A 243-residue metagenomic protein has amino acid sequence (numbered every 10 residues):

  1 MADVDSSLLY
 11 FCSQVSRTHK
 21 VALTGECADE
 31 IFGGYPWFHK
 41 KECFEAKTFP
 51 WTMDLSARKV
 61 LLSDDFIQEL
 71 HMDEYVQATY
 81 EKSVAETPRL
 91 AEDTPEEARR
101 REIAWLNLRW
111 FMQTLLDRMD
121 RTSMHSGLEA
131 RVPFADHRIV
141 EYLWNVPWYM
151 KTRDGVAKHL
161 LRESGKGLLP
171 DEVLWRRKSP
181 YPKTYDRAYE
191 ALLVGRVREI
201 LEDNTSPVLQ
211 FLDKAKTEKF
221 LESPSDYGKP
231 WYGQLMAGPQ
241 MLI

Functional and structural regions predicted by a protein language model:
M1-R17, V21: Cysteine-dependent PTP/DSP-like catalytic domain, specifically the C-terminal lobe
V4-S6, E30-I31, H137: Generic detector of well-ordered alpha-helical packing
L9, K20-T24, W51-I243: Adenosyl-5′-phosphate
Y10, Q14, E30-I31, L160: Phosphate- and divalent-cation-binding pockets in alpha/beta enzyme and binding domains that engage nucleotide-derived
H19-Y35: Short acidic/histidine-rich active-site segments
I31-R58: A mobile, often basic/glycine-rich helix-loop segment that functions as the active-site lid/recognition loop
